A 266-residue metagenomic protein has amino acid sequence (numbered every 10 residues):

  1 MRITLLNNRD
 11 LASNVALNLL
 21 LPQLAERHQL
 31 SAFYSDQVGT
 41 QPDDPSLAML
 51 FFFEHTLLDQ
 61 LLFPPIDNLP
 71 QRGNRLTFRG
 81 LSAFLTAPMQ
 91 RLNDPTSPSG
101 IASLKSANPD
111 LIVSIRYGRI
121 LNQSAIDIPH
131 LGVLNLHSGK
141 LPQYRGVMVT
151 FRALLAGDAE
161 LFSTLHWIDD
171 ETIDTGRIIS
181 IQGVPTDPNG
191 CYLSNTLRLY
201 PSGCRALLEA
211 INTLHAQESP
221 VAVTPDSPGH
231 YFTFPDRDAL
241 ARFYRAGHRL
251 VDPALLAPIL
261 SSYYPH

Functional and structural regions predicted by a protein language model:
M1-H266: One-carbon transfer enzymes
